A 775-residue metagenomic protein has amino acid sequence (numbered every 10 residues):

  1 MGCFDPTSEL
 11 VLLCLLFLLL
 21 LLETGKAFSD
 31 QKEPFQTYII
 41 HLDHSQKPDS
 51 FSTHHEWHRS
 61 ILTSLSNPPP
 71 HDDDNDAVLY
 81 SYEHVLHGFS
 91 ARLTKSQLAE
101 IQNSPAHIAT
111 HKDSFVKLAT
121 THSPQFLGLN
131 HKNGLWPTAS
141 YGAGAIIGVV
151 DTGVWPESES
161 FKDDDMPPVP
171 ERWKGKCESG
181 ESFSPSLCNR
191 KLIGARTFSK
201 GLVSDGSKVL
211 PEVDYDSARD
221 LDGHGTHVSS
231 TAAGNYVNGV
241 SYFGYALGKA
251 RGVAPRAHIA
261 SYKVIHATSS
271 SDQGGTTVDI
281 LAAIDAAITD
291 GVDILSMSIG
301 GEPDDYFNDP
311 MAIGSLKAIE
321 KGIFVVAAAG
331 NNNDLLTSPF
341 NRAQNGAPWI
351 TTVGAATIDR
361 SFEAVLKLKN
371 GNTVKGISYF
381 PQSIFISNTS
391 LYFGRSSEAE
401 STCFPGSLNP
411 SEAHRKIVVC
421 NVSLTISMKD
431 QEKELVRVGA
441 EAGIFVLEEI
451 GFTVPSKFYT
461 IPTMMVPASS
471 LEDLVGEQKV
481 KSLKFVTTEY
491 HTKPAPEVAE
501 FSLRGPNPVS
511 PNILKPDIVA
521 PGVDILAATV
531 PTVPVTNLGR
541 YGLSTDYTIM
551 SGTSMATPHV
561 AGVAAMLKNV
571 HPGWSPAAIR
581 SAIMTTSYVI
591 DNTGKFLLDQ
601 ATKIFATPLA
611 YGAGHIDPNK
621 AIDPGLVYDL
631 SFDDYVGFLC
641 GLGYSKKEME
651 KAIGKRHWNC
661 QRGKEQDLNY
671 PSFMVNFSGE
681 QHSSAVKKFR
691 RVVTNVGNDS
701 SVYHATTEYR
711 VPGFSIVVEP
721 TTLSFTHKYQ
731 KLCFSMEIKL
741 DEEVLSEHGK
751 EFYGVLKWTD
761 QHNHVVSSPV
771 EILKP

Functional and structural regions predicted by a protein language model:
G2-P775: Loop-rich non-cytosolic ectodomains and luminal regions
